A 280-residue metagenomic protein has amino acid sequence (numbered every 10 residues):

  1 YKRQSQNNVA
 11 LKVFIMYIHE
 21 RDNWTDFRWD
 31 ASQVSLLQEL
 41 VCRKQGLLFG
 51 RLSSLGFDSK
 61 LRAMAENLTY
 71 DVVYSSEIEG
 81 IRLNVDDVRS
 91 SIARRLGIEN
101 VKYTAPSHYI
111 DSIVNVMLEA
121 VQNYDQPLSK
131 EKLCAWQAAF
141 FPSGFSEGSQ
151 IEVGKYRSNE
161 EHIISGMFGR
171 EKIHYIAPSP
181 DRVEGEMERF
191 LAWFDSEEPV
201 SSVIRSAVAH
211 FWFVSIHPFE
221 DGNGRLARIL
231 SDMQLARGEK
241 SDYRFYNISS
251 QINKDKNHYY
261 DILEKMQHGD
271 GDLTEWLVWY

Functional and structural regions predicted by a protein language model:
K2-Y280: FIC/Doc superfamily catalytic core
